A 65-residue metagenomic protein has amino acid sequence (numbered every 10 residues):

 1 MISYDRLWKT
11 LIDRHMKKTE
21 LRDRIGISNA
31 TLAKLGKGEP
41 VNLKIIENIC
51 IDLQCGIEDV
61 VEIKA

Functional and structural regions predicted by a protein language model:
M1-K18: A short, Lys/Arg-rich alpha-helix, primarily the initiator
L11, R22, C50: The alpha-helix within a helix-turn-helix
E20, T31, D59: Residues in the helix-turn-helix
G26-V41: Recognition helix of helix-turn-helix/homeodomain-like DNA-binding domains that insert into the DNA major groove
G38-I51: Short, basic-rich loop-to-helix N-cap that marks the start of a DNA-contacting helix
Q54-A65: Short C-terminal boundary/hinge segments that cap the last helix of small helical domains
